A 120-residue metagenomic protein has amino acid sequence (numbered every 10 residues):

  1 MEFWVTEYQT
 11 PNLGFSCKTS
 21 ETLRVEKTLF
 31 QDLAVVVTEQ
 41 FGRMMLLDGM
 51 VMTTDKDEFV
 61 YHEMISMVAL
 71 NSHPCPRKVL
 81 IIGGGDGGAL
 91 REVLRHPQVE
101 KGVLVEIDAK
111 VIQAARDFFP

Functional and structural regions predicted by a protein language model:
M1-M44: N-terminal auxiliary segments of SAM/dcSAM-dependent transferases
E2-W4, T53-P120: The AdoMet/dcAdoMet-binding core of the Class I SAM-like
